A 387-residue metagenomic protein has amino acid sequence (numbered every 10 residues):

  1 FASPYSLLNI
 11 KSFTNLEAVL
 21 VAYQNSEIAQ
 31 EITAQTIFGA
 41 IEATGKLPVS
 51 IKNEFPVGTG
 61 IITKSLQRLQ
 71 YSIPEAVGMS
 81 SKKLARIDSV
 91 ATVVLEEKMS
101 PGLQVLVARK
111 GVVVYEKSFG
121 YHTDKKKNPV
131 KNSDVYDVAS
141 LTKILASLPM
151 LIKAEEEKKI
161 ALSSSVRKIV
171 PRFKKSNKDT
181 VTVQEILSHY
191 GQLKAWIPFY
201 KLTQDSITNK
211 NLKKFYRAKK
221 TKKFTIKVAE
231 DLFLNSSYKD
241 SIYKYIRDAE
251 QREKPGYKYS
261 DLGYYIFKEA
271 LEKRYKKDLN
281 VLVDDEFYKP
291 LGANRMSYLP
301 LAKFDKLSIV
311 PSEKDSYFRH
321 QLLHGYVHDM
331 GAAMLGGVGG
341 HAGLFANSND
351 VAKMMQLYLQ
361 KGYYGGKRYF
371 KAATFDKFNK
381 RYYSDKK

Functional and structural regions predicted by a protein language model:
F1-I73: C-terminal non-catalytic regions of proteins with extracellular/luminal or membrane-system context
N15-E17, S100-L103, K110, V181-Q184 (+1 more regions): Loop/turn elements at helix/coil->beta-strand transitions in domains of secreted/extracellular proteins
V19-Q24, I73-M79, V135-D137, P171-K174 (+4 more regions): Second-shell loop/turn segments in exported
I28, I32, T36, K82 (+15 more regions): Extracytoplasmic/secreted proteins, especially bacterial periplasmic and envelope-associated proteins
A76-V138, K159-A161, L322, D329: Short, conserved catalytic-motif segment at the N-terminal edge
S80, K143, N347: Short, conserved phosphate/pyrophosphate- and ester-handling motifs at nucleotide-, phospho-/glycolipid
E96-Q104, K126-I186, E250-G263, G339-A342: Short active-site loop at a secondary-structure junction that contains or immediately precedes the catalytic residue(s)
D179-K387: Short, surface-exposed loop or secondary-structure junction motifs that flank catalytic or metal-binding residues
